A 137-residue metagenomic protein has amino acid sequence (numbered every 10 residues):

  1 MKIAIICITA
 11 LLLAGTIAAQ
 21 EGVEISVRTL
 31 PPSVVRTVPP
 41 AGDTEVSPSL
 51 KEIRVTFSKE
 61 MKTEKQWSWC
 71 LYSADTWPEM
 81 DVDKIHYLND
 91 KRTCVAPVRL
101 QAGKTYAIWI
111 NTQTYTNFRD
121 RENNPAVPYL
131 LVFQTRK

Functional and structural regions predicted by a protein language model:
M1-I5: Positively charged n-region of N-terminal signal peptides that target proteins for export
I6-A14: Bacterial N-terminal signal peptides
T16-A19: Sec/Tat signal peptide C-region and signal peptidase I cleavage site
E21-K137: Acidic, low-complexity Ser/Thr/Gly/Pro-rich repeat segments typical of extracellular/periplasmic and surface-exposed
